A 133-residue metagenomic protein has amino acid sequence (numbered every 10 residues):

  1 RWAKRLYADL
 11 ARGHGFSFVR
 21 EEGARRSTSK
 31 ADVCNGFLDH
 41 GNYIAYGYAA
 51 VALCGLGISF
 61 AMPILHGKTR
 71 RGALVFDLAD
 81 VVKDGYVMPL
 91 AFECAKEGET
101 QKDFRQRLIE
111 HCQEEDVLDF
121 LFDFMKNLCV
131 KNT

Functional and structural regions predicted by a protein language model:
R1-T133: Active-site helix-to-loop segments that bind/position phosphate- or nucleotide-bearing substrates and donors across
